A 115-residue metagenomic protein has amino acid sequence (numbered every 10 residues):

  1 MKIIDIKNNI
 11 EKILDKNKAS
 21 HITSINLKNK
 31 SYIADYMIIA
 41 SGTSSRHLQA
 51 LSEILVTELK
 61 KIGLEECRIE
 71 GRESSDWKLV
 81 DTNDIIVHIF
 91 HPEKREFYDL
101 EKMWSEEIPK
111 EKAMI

Functional and structural regions predicted by a protein language model:
M1-C67, I108-I115: Ribosome large-subunit tunnel/peptidyl-transferase-proximal elements
S31, E73, W104: Residue-level detector of flexible, active-site-proximal loop/helix-junction positions within diverse enzyme catalytic
E58-H88: Mid-chain, well-packed structural core segment of small domains
K78-E106: C-terminal structural segments of small proteins and small subunits
